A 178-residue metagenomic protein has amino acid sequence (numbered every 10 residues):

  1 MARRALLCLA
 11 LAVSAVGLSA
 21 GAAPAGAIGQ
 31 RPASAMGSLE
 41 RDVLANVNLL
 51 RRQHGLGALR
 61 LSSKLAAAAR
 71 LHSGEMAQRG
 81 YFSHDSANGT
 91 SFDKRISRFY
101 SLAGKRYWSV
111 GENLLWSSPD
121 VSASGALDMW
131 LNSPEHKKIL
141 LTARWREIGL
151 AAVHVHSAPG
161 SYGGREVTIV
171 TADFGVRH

Functional and structural regions predicted by a protein language model:
M1-L9: Bacterial N-terminal signal peptides that target proteins for export
C8-G17: Bacterial N-terminal signal peptides
V16-Q30: Bacterial Sec-dependent signal peptides at the C-terminal "C-region" and cleavage site
I28-R79: A short alpha-helix/helix-coil micro-patch that ends at or immediately precedes a cysteine
S38, L56, S109-G111, A143-E147 (+1 more regions): Extracytoplasmic
Q53-A68, G80-G89, G104, K137-A152: Surface-exposed patches in mature extracellular/periplasmic domains of secreted proteins
A67-D120: Short, surface-exposed glycine/acidic/tryptophan-bearing loops
W116-H178: Disulfide-stabilized extracellular recognition modules
